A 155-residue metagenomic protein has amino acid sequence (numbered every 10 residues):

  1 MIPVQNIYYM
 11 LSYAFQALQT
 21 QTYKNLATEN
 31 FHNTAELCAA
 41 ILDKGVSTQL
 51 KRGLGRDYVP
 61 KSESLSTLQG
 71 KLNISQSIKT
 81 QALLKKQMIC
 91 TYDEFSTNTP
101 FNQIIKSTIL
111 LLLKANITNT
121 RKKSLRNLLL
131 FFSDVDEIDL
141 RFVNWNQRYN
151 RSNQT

Functional and structural regions predicted by a protein language model:
M1-Q154: Terminal, charged accessory segments of proteins
